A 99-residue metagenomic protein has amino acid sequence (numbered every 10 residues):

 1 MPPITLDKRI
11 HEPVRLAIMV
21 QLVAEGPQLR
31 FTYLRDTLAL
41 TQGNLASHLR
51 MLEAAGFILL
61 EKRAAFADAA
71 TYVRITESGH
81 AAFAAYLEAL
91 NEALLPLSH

Functional and structural regions predicted by a protein language model:
M1-P3, A81-H99: Amphipathic alpha-helical dimerization/coiled-coil segments that flank or bridge DNA-binding/regulatory modules
T5-N44, A65-F66, A70-R74: N-terminal helix-turn-helix DNA-binding core of bacterial DNA-binding proteins
L49-R50: Short, hydrophobic-biased segments on the C-terminal half of alpha helices that form "recognition helices"
G56: Glycine-centered, phosphate/nucleic-acid-interacting loop/turn motifs that mediate DNA/RNA or nucleotide
L60: Short beta-strand "wing" residues that participate in macromolecule-binding interfaces
A65-Y86, L90: Basic, amphipathic "hinge/linker" alpha-helix immediately C-terminal to the N-terminal HTH DNA-binding motif
